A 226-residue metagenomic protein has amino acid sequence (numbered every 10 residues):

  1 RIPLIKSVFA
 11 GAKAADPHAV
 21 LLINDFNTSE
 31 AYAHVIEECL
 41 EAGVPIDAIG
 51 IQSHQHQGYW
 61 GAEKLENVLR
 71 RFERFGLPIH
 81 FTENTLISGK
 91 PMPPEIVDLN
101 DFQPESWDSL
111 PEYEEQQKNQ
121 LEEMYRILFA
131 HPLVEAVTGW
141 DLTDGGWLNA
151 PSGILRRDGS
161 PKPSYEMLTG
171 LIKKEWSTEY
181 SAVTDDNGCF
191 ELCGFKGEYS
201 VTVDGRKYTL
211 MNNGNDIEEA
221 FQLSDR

Functional and structural regions predicted by a protein language model:
R1, N27, I49-Y59, S106-Q116 (+1 more regions): The substrate-binding groove and active-site-proximal loops of carbohydrate-active enzymes, especially glycoside
R1-H34, Y59-N67, L148-D158: Active-site cleft segment of glycoside hydrolase catalytic domains centered on the general acid/base Glu
S7, G11-A14, N67-H80, I87-R226: Aromatic-rich peripheral "rim/lid" segments of glycoside hydrolase catalytic domains that contact and position glycan
H18, H34, H54-H56, H80 (+1 more regions): Histidine (H) residue identity feature
H18-L22, P45-G50, P78-F81, V134-T138: Structural preference for beta-strand elements that scaffold enzyme active sites
N24-S29, I51-H56, N84-I87, W140-L142: Active-site beta-loop-alpha junctions enriched in small/polar residues
F26, H34-G58, E63-E73: Aromatic-anchored, glycine/proline-accented short structural segments that stabilize local strand-turns or short
S29-C39, K118-I127: Short, acidic/polar
